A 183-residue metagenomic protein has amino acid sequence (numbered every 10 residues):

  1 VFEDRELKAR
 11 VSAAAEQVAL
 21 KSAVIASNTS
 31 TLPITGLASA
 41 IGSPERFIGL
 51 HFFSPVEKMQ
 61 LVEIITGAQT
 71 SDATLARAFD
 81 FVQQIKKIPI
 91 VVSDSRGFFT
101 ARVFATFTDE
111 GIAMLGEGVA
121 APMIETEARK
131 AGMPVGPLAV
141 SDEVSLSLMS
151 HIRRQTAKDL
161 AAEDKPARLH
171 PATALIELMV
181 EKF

Functional and structural regions predicted by a protein language model:
V1-F183: N-terminal glycine-rich phosphate-binding loop for ADP-containing cofactors
